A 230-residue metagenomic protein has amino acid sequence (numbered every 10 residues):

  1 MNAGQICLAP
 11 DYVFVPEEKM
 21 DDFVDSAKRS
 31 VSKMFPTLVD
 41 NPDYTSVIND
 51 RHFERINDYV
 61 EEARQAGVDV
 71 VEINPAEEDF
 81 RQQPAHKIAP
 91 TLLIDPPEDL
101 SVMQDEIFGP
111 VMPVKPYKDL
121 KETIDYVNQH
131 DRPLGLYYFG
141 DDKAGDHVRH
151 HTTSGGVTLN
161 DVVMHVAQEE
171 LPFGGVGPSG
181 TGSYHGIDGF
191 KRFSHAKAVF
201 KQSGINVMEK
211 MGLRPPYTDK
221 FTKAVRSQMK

Functional and structural regions predicted by a protein language model:
M1-F14, M34, N128, S183: Active-site PLP-lysine loop of aminotransferase-like
Q5, E61, H147-H151: A general structural signal for short secondary-structure junctions and capping/turn motifs
Q5, T37-D43, P75, L136-K143 (+1 more regions): A short, aromatic/hydrophobic, helix- or strand-capping loop or linear motif that either lines the entrance/gate
P16-E17, D141: Structural motif
E17-R132: NAD(P)-dependent aldehyde/semialdehyde dehydrogenase
Q83, K87-K230: Conserved C-terminal structural/oligomerization subdomain of aldehyde/semialdehyde dehydrogenase
